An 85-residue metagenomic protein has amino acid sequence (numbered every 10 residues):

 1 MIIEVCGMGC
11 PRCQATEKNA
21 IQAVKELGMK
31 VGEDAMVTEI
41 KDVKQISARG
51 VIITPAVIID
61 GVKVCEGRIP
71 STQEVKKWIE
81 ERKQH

Functional and structural regions predicted by a protein language model:
M1-Q22, E26: Local sequence-structure signature of Cys/Sec-based thiol-disulfide redox active-site neighborhoods
V24-E26, T54-P55, P70, E81-R82: Signature of N-terminal electron-transfer/Fe-S-associated modules in redox systems
L27-V31: Alpha-helix termini
G32-V43: Thiol-based oxidoreductase modules, predominantly thioredoxin-like and allied folds used for disulfide exchange
S47: Catalytic cores of alpha/beta
G50-I58: Structural micro-motif
D60-H85: Non-catalytic, surface beta->alpha helical segment in thiol-disulfide oxidoreductase systems
